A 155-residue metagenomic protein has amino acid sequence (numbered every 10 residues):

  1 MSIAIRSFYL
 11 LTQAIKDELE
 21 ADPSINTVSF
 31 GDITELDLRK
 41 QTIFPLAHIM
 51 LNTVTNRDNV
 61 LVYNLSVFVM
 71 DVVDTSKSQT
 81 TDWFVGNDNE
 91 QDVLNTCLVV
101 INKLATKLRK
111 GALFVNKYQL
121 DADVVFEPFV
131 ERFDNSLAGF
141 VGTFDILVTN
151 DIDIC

Functional and structural regions predicted by a protein language model:
M1-V60: Small/polar-rich, solvent-exposed N-terminal microdomains that initiate assembly or binding
S2-F8, E20, T96, V100-G111 (+1 more regions): Signature of extracytoplasmic/envelope-associated structural regions
N26-T27, K40-F44, V93-L147: Acidic-leaning, charged glycine-interspersed low-complexity segments
H48-I49, S66-M70, V85-E90: Short, low-complexity, polar/charged sequence segments that are solvent-exposed and flexible
M50, T149, D153-C155: Mature extracytoplasmic or otherwise solvent-exposed domains
N59-S76, S136-N150: Oligomerization/assembly interface segments of phage tail-like spikes and tubes
T75-V93: A solvent-exposed, charged loop/short amphipathic helix patch at secondary-structure junctions
